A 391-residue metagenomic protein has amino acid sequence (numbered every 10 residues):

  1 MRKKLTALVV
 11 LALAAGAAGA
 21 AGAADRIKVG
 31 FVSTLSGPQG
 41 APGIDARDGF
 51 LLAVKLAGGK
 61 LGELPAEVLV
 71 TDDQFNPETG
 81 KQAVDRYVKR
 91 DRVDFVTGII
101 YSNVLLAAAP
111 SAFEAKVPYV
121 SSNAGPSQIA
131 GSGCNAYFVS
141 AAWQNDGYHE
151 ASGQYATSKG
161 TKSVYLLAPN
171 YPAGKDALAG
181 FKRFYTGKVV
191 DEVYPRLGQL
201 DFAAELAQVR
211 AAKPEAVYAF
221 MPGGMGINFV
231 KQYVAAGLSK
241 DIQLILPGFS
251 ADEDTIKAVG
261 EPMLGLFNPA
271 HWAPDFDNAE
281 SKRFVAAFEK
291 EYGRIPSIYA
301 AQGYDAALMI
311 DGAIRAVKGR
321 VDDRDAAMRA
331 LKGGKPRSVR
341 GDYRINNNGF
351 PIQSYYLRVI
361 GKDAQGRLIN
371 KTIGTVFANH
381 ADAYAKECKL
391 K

Functional and structural regions predicted by a protein language model:
M1-K28, E387-K391: Short, low-complexity disordered leader/linker segments with a strong preference for bacterial N-terminal type II
A20-F31, G58-P65, T157-K162: Immediate post-signal peptide segment of exported/extracytoplasmic ligand-binding proteins
R26, A41-A46, L56, K60-I129 (+3 more regions): Beta-alpha junction/loop-to-helix N-cap segments that form part of ligand/metal-binding clefts
G30-G49, T71-E78, I100-Y101, L167-K175 (+3 more regions): Extracytoplasmic "Venus flytrap"
D73, V120, S127-I129, L197-G198 (+2 more regions): Venus flytrap/periplasmic-binding-protein-like
Q82, S127-A130, N135-A236, W272-R283: Extracellular/periplasmic Venus flytrap/periplasmic-binding protein
D91-I100, V120-S122, S163-A168, K213-G223 (+3 more regions): Periplasmic-binding protein-like
K290-A300, D311-T372, V376: Segments of small-molecule ligand-sensing domains
